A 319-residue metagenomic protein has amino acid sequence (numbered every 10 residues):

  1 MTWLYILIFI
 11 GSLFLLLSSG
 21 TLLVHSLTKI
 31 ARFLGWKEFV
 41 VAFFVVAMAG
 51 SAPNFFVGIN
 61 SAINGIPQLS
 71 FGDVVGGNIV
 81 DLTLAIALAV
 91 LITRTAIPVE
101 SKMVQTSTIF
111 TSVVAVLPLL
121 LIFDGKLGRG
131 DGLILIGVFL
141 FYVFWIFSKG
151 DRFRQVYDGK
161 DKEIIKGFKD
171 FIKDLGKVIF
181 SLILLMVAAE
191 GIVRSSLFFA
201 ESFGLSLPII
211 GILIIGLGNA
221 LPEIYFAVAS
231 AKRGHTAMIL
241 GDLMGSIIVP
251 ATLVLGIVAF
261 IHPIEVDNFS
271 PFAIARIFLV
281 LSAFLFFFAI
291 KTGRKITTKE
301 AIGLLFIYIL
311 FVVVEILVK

Functional and structural regions predicted by a protein language model:
M1-K319: Hydrophobic alpha-helical segments, chiefly the membrane-spanning helices and signal/signal-anchor peptides
